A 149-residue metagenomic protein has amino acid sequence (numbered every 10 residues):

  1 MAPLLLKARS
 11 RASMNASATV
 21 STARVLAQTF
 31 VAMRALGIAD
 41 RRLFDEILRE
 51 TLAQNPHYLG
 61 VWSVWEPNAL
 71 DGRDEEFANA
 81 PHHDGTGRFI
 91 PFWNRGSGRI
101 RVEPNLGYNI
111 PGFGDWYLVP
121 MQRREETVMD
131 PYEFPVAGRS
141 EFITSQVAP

Functional and structural regions predicted by a protein language model:
M1-A53, H57-L59, E126, F142: Juxtamembrane extracytoplasmic/periplasmic/luminal helical "stalk" adjacent to the first N-terminal
Q54-R139: Extracellular/periplasmic ligand-sensing ectodomains of membrane signal-transduction proteins
R139-P149: A short beta-strand signature within small-molecule sensing/ligand-binding domains used in signal transduction
